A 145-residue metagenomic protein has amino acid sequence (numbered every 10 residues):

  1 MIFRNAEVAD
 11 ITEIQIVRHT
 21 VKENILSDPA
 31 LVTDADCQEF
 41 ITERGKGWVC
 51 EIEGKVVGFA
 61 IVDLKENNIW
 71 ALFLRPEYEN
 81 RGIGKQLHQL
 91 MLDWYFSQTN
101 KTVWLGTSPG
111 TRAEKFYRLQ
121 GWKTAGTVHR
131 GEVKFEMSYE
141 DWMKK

Functional and structural regions predicted by a protein language model:
M1-I16: A short beta-loop-alpha structural element at the N-terminal edge of CoA-dependent acyl/N-acetyltransferase catalytic
Q15-T42: Conserved GNAT-fold acetyl-CoA-binding loop/helix
Q38-V49, N68: A short helix-loop-beta-strand connector motif used in the catalytic cores of GNAT acetyltransferases and, in some
V49, K55-D63, N68-F73: Conserved beta-strand in the GNAT
L72-N80, T107-S108: A short, internal acetyl-CoA/4′-phosphopantetheine-binding micro-motif in the GNAT/acyltransferase core
G82-G84: Conserved G/P- and acidic residue-centered "switch" motifs that form tight phosphate/ATP-binding loops in soluble
Q86-T102: Conserved acyl-CoA
K101-E114, R118-K145: C-terminal "cap" of GNAT-fold acetyltransferases
